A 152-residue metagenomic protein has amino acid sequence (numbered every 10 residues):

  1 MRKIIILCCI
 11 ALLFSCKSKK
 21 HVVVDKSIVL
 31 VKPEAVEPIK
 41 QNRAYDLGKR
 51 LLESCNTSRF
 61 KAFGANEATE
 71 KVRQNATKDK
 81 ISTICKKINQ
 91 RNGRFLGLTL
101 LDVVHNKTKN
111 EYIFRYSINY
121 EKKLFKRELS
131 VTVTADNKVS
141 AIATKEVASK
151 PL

Functional and structural regions predicted by a protein language model:
I4-L13: Sec-dependent N-terminal signal peptides
C8, N75, E146: Residues that line or immediately flank small-molecule/substrate-binding pockets and catalytic motifs
K17-T57: Short, low-complexity N-terminal intrinsically disordered segments enriched in polar/charged residues
A62-K107: Short solvent-exposed beta->alpha transition segments
H105-L152: Exposed beta-sheet edge and beta->alpha loop/turn motif
